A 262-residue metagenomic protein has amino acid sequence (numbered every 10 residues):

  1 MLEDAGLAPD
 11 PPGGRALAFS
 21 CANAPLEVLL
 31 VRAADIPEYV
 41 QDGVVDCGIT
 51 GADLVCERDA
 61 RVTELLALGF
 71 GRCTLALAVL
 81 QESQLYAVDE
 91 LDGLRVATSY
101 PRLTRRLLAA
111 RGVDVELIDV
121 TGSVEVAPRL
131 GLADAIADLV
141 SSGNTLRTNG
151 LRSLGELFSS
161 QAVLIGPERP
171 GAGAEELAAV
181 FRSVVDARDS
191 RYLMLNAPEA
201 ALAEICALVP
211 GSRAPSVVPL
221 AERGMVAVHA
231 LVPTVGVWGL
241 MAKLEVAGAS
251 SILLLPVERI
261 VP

Functional and structural regions predicted by a protein language model:
M1-L26, L30, I49-T63, L68-T74 (+1 more regions): Small-molecule-sensing regulatory modules
P25-V44: Short, structured active-site "lid" loops
E38, T74-A78: Signature of uroporphyrinogen-III synthase
